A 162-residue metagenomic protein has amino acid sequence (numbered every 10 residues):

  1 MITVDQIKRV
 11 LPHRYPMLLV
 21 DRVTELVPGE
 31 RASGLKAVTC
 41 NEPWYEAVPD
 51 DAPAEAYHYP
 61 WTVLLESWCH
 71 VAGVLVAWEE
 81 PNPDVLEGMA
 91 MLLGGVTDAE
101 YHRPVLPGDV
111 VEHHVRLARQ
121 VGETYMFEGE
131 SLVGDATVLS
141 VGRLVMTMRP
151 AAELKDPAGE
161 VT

Functional and structural regions predicted by a protein language model:
M1, A72-E112, L139-V141, M146: Hydrophobic beta-strand-centered segment that forms part of the acyl-chain substrate-binding groove
M1-R14: Short aromatic-glycine motifs in intrinsically disordered, low-complexity regions
P12, V105-T162: HotDog/MaoC-like acyl-thioester-processing domains
Y15-Y59: Catalytic strand-loop segment that frames the active site of acyl-thioester-processing enzymes
M17-L18, L93, E112, Y125: Residues that act as N-cap/strand-start positions at coil-to-secondary-structure junctions
R22-V27, D98, R103, L117-R119: A residue-level detector for short acidic-glycine micro-motifs
P49-L75, L93: Compact, glycine-rich, soluble single-domain proteins
